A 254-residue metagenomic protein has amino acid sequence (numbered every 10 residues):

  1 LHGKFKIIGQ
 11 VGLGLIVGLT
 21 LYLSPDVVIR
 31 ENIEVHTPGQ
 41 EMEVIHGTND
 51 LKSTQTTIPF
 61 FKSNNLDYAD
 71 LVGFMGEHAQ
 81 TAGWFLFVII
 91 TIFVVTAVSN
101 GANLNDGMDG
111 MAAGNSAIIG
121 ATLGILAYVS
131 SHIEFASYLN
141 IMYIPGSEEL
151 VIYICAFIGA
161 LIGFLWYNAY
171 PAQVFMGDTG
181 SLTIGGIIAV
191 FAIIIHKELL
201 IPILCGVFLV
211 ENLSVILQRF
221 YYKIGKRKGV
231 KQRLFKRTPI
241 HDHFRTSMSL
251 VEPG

Functional and structural regions predicted by a protein language model:
L1-G9: Membrane-interfacial loop-to-helix junctions in multi-pass inner-membrane proteins
F5, H78-L86: Membrane-entry segments of alpha-helical transmembrane domains in multi-pass membrane proteins
G12-T56, K62, W84-G254: Alpha-helical transmembrane segments
L51-H78: P-loop potassium selectivity filter motif centered on the GYG triad
